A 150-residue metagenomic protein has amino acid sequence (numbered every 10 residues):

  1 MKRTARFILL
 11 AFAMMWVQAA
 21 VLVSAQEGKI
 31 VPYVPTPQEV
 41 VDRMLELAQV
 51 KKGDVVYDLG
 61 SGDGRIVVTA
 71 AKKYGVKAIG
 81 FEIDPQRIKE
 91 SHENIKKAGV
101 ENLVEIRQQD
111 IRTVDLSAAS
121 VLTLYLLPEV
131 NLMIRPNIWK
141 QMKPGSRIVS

Functional and structural regions predicted by a protein language model:
M1-F12: Bacterial N-terminal signal peptides that target proteins for export
V21-K52: Class I SAM-dependent transferase core
G53-G62: Conserved class I S-adenosyl-L-methionine
G64-V68: Glycine-rich SAM-binding Motif I of class I
K77-E82: Conserved SAM-binding motif I beta-strand of class I
P85-A118: S-adenosyl-L-methionine
L116-L127, N131-M133: Short SAM/SAH-binding signature in class I
E129-S150: C-terminal substrate-binding/active-site "lid" region of AdoMet-derived donor-dependent transferases
